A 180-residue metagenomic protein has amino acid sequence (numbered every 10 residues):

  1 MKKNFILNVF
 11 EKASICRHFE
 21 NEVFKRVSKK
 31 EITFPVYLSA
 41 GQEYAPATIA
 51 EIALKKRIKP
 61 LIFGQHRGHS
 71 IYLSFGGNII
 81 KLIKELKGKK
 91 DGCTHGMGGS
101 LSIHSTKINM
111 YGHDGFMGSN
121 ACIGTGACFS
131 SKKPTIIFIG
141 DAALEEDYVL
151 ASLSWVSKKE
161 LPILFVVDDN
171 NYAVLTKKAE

Functional and structural regions predicted by a protein language model:
M1-F34: Cofactor-/ligand-binding subdomain signature composed of acidic, glycine-rich, tryptophan-containing flexible loops
F10, I139-G140, A173-L175: Short, contiguous strand/loop micro-motifs
N21-F24, K29-K159: Cofactor-binding active-site loop characterized by glycine-rich and histidine/acidic residues
K159, L164-E180: Thiamine diphosphate
